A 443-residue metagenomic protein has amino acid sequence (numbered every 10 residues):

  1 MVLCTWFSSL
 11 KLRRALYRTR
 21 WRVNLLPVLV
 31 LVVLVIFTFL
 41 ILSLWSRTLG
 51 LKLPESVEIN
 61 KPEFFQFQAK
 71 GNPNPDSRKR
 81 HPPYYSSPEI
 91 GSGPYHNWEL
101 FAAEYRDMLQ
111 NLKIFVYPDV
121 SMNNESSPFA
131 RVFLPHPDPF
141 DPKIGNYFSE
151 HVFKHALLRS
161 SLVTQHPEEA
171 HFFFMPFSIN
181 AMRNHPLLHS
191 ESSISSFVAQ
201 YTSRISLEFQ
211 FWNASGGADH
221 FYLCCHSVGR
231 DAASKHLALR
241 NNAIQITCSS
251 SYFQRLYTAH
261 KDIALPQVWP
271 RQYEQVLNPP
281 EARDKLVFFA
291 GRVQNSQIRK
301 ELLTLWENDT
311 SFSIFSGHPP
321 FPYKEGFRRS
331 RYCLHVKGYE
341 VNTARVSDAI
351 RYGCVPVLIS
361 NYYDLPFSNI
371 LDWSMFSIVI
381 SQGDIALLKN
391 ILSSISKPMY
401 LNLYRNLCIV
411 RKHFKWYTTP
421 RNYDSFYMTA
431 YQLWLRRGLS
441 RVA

Functional and structural regions predicted by a protein language model:
V2-V293, Q297-P319, R328, R405-C408 (+1 more regions): Juxtamembrane luminal stem/stalk of type II transmembrane Golgi/ER carbohydrate-processing enzymes
P322-K415: Catalytic binding pocket for nucleotide-activated donors in carbohydrate/polymer assembly enzymes
